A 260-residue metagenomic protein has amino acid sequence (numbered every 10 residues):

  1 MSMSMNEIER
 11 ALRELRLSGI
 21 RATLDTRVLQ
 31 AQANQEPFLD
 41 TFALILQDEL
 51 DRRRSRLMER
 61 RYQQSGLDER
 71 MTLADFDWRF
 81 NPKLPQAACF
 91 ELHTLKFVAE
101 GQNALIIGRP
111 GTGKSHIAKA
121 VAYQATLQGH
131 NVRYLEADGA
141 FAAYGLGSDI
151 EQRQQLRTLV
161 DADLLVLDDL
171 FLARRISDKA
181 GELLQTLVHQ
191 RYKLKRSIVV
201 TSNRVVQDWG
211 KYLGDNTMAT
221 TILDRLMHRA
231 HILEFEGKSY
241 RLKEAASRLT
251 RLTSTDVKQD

Functional and structural regions predicted by a protein language model:
E9, R13, L17-D68: Interdomain "pre-motor" coupling segment immediately N-terminal to P-loop NTPase/helicase cores
L24, H130-L135, G139-R157, D161 (+1 more regions): Replace "adjacent to P-loop NTPase cores in ATP/GTP-dependent enzymes" with "adjacent to NTP-binding cores
M71-L95: N-terminal pre-Walker A segment at the start of P-loop NTPase domains
F76, A118, E136: Conserved hydrophobic/aromatic pocket- or pore-lining residues that grip, position, or stack substrates in active sites
G101-I117: Walker A/P-loop nucleotide-binding motif
N103-L105, L164, S197: Residue-level preference for the first positions of well-ordered beta-strands
A120, Q124: Active-site signature of alpha/beta-hydrolase-fold catalytic machinery across serine- and Asp/Cys-nucleophile hydrolases
